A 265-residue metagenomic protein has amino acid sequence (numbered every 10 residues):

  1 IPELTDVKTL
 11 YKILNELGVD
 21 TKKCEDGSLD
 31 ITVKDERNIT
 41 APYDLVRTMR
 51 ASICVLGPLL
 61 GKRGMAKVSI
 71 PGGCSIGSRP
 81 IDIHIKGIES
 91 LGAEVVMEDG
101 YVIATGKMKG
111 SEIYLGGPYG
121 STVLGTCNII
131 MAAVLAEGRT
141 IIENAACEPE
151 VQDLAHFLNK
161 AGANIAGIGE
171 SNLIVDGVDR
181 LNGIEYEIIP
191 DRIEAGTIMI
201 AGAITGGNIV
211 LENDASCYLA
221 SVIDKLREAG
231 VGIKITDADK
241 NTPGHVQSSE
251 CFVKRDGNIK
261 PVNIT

Functional and structural regions predicted by a protein language model:
I1-T265: Short, structured segments at the rim of ligand-binding sites
